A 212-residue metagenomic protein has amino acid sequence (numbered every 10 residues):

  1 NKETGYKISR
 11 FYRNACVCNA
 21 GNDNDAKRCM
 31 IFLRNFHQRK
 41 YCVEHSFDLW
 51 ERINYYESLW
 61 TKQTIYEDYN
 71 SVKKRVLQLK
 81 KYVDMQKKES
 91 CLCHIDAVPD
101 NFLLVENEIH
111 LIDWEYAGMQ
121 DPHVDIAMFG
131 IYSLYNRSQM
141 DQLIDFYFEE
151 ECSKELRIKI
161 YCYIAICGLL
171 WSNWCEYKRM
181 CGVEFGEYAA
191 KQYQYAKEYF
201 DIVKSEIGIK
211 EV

Functional and structural regions predicted by a protein language model:
N1-W50, L59-W60, T64-S71: ATP-binding pocket architecture of kinase catalytic cores
G5-I8, A97, S133: Short glycine- and hydrophobic/aromatic-rich loop-to-beta-strand nucleating segment in the catalytic cores
G21, T64-E67, M85, Y135 (+2 more regions): Alpha-helical structural elements of signaling/regulatory helical domains
N70, N173-V212: ATP/Mg2+ or Mg2+-diphosphate-binding catalytic cores that bind nucleotide phosphates or diphosphates via glycine-rich
K80-I126, S138: Active-site acidic catalytic loop and adjacent metal/ATP-binding pocket of ATP-dependent phosphoryl transfer enzymes
H123-C152, A165-V183, Y195: Active-site activation/catalytic loop segments of kinase-like enzymes and analogous catalytic loops in related
I158, C162-I166: Start-of-helix signal in alpha-solenoid helical-repeat scaffolds, especially tetratricopeptide repeats
